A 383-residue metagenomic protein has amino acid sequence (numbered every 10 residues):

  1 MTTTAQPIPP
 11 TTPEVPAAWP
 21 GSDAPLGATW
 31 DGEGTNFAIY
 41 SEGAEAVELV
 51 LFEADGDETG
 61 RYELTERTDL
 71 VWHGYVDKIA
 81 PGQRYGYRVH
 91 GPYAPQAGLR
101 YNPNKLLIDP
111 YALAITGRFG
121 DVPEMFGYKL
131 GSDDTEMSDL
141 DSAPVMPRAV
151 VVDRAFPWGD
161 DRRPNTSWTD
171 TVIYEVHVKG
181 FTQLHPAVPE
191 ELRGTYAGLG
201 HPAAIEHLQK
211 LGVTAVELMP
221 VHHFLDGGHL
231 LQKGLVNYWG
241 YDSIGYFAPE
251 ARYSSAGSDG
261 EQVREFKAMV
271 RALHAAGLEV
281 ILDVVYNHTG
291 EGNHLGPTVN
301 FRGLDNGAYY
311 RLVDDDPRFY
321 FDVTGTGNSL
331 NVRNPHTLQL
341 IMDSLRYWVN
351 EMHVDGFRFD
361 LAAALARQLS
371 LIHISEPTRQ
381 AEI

Functional and structural regions predicted by a protein language model:
A5-A256, R271: N-terminal structural segment of carbohydrate-active enzymes
S142, H177-H353, L361-S370: Substrate-binding/active-site clefts of carbohydrate-active enzymes
F357: Glycine/proline-rich, positively charged, aromatic-decorated active-site loop/lid region on the catalytic face
I372-I383: Single conserved hydrophobic/aromatic residue that forms the stacking wall/gate of nucleotide- or nucleobase-binding
